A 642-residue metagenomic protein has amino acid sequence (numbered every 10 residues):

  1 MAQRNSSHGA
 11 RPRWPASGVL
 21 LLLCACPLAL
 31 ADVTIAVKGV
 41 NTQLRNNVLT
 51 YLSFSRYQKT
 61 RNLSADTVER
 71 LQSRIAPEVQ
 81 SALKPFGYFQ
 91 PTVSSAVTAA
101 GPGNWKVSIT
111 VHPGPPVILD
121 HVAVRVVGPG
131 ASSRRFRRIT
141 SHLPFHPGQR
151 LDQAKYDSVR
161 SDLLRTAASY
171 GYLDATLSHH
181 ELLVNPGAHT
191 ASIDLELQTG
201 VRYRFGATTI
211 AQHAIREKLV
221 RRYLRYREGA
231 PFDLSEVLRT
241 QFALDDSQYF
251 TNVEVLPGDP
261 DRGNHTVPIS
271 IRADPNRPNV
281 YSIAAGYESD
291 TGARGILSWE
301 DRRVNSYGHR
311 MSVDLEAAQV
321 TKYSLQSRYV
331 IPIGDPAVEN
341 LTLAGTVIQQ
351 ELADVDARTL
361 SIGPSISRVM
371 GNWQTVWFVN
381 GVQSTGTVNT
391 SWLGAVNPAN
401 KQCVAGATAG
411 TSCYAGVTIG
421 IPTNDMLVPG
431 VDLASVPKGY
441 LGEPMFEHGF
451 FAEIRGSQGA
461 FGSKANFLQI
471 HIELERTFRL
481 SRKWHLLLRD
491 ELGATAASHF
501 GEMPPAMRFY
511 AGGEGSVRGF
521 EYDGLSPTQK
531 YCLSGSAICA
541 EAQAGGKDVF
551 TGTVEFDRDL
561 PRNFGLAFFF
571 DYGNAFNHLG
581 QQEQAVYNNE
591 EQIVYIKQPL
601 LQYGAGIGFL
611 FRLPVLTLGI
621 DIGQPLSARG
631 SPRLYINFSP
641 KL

Functional and structural regions predicted by a protein language model:
C24-P27: N-terminal signal peptide c-region/cleavage motif recognized by signal peptidases
A31-R45, L49, R56-S289, A293 (+5 more regions): Periplasmic polypeptide-binding modules associated with outer-membrane biogenesis and secretion
V159, T291-A293, T321-Y323, D356-I362 (+7 more regions): Residues that define the transmembrane beta-barrel architecture of outer-membrane proteins
L224, P257, N279-S289, G295-L297 (+8 more regions): Transmembrane beta-strand segments that form the barrel wall of outer-membrane beta-barrel proteins
E236, E254, E300-R302, H309-D432 (+3 more regions): Gram-negative and organellar
D246, V280, T387, W392-F564 (+2 more regions): C-terminal outer-membrane beta-barrel translocator/porin domains of Gram-negative envelope proteins and their
F250, N276-P278, D290, V304-S306 (+8 more regions): Outer-membrane beta-barrel channels and translocator barrels
W299, F609-L616, S631-L642: Outer-membrane beta-barrel "beta-signal"
